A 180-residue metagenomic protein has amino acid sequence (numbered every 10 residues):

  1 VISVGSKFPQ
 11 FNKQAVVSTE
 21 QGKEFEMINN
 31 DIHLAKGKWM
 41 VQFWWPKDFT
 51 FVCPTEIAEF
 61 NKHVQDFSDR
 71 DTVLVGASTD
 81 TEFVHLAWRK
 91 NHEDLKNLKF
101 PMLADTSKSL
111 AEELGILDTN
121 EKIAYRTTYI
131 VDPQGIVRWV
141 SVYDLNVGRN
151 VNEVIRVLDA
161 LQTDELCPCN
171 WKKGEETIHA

Functional and structural regions predicted by a protein language model:
V1-A180: Chalcogenol-based redox active-site neighborhoods
